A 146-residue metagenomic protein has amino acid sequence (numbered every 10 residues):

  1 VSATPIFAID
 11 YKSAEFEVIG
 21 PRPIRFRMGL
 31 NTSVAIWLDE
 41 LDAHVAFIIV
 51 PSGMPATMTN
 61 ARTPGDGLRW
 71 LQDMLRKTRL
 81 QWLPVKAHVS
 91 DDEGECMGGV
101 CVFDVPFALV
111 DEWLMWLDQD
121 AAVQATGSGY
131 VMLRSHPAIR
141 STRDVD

Functional and structural regions predicted by a protein language model:
V1-D73: N-terminal, charge-rich interaction modules
L38-D39, D92, E112-M115: A general structural signal for short secondary-structure junctions and capping/turn motifs
G65, F103-D104: Short alpha-helix boundary/capping motifs
R69-L83, D118-D120: Structural alpha-beta junctions
K77-F103: Short, intrinsically disordered low-complexity segments
D91, Y130-V131: Short secondary-structure capping/turn micro-motifs that flank functional sites
C96-M97, D104-Y130: Short, compact, well-ordered microdomains
G99, R134-D146: Short, low-order "capping/linker" segments at domain edges
